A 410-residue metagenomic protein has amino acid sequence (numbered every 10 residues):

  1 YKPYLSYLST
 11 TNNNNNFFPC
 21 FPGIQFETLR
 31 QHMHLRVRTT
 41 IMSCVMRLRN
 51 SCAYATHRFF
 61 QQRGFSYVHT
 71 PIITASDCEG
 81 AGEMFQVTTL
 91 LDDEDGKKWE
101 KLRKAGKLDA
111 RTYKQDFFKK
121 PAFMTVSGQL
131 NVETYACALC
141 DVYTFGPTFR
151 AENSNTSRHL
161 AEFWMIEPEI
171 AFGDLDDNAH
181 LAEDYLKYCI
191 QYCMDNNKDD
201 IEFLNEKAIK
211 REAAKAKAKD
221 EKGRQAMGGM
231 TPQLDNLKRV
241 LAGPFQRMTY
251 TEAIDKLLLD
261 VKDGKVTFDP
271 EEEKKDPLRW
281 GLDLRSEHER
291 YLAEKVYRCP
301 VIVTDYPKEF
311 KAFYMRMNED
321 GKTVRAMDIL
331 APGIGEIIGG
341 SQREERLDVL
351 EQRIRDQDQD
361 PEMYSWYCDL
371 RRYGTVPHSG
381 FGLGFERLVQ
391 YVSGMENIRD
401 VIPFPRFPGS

Functional and structural regions predicted by a protein language model:
Y1-S410: Class II aminoacyl-tRNA synthetase catalytic cores and aaRS-like
